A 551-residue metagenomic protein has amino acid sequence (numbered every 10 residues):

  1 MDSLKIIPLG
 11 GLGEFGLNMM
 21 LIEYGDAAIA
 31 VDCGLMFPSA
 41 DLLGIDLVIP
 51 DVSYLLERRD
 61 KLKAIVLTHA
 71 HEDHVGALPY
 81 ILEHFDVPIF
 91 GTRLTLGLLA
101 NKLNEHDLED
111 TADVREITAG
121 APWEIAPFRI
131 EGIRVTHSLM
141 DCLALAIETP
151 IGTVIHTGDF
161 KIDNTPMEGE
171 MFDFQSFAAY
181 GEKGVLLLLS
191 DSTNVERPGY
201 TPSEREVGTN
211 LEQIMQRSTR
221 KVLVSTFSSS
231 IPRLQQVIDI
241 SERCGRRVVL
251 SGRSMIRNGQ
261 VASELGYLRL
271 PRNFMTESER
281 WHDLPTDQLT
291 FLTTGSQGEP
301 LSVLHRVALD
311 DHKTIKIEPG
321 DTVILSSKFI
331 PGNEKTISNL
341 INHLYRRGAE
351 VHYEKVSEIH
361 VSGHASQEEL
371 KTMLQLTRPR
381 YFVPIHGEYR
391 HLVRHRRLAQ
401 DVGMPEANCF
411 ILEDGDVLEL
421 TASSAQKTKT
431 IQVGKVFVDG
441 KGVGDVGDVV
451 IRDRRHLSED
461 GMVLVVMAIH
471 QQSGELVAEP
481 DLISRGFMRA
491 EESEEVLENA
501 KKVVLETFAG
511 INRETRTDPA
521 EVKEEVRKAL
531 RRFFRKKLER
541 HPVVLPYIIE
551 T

Functional and structural regions predicted by a protein language model:
M1-V66, H71-D283, S302-K316, K335-N339: His/Asp/Glu-rich metal-coordinating catalytic cores of metallo-dependent phosphodiesterases/hydrolases acting on
L12, M36-A40, K61-L62, Y353-V356 (+6 more regions): A glycine- and charged-residue-rich anion-binding loop/surface
E14, L139, P285, L457-E459 (+1 more regions): Solvent-exposed loop and beta-edge segments used for protein-protein assembly and interaction
P88, V383, L545-P546: Short glycine-rich phosphate-binding loop at a beta-alpha junction
L103, A399, F534: Conserved hydrophobic residues forming the short capping helix/wall of the S-adenosyl-L-methionine
T118, E413, R540-V544: Short Gly/Ser/Thr- and Asp/Glu-enriched loop/turn motifs at secondary-structure junctions
R197-N499, V503-T515, K523, K528: Hard-cation-handling environments
T515-T551: C-terminal tails and terminal domains of large nucleic-acid-associated and other macromolecular-machine proteins
